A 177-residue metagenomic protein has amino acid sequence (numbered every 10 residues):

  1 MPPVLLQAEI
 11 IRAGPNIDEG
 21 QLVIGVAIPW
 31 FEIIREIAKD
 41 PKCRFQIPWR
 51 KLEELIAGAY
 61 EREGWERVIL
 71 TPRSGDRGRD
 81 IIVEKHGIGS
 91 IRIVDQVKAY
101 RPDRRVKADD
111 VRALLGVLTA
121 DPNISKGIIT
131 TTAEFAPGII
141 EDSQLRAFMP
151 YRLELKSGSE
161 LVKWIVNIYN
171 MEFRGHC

Functional and structural regions predicted by a protein language model:
M1-C177: Mixed-charge (Asp/Glu-Lys/Arg
